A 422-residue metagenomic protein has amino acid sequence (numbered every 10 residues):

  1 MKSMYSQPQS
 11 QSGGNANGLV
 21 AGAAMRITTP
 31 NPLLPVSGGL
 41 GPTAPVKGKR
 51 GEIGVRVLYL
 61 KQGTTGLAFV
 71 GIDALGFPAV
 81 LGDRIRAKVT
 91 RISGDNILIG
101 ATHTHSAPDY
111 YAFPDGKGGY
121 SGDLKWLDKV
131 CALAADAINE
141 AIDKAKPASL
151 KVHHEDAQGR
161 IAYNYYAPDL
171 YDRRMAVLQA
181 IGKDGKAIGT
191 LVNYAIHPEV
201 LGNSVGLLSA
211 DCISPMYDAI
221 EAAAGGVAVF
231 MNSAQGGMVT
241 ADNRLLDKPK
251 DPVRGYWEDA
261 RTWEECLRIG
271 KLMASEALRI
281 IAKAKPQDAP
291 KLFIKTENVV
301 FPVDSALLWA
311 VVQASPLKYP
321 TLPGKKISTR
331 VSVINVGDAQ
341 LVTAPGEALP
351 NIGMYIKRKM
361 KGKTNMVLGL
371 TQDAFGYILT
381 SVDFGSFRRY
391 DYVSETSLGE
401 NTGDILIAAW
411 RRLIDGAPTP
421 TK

Functional and structural regions predicted by a protein language model:
Y5-P8, S12-W257, R261-R268, L272-S275 (+1 more regions): Conserved beta-alpha junction segments in alpha/beta enzyme cores
